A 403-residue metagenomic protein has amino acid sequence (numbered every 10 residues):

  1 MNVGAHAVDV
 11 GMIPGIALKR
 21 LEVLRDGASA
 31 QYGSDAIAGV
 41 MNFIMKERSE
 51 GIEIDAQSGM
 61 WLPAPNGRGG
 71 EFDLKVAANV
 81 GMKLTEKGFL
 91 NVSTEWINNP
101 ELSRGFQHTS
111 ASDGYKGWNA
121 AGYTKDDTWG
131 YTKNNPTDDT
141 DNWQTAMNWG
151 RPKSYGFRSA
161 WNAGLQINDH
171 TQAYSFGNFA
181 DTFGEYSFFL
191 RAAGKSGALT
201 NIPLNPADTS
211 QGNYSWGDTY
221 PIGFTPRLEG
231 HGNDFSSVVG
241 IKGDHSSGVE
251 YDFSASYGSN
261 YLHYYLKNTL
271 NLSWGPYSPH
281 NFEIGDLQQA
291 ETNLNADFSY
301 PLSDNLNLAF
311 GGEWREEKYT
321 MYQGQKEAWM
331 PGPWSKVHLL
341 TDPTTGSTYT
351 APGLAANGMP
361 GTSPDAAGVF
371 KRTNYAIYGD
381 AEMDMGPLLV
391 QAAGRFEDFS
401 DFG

Functional and structural regions predicted by a protein language model:
M1-R25: Short acidic/polar hinge/loop motifs at secondary-structure boundaries that mediate gating or recognition
A5, M60-N66, Q144-W149, G223-R227 (+3 more regions): Extracellular loop and loop/strand-boundary signature of outer-membrane beta-barrel proteins
V8-G11, D35-Q57, V76: N-terminal periplasmic accessory domains that precede and gate Gram-negative outer-membrane beta-barrel machines
G15-L18, K46, T85-K87, N168-H170 (+3 more regions): Outer-membrane beta-barrel channels and translocator barrels
I52-I54, L90-V92, A173-S175, Y251-A255 (+2 more regions): Transmembrane beta-strands of outer-membrane beta-barrel proteins
S58-L62, W96-P100, F179-E185, H245 (+4 more regions): Transmembrane beta-strands of outer-membrane beta-barrel pores
P65-I222, P226-S246: Transmembrane beta-barrel wall of Gram-negative outer-membrane proteins
P226-S237, D244-S246, A255-Y257, N268-L389: Outer-membrane beta-barrel transmembrane domain signature of Gram-negative proteins, especially the mid-to-C-terminal
